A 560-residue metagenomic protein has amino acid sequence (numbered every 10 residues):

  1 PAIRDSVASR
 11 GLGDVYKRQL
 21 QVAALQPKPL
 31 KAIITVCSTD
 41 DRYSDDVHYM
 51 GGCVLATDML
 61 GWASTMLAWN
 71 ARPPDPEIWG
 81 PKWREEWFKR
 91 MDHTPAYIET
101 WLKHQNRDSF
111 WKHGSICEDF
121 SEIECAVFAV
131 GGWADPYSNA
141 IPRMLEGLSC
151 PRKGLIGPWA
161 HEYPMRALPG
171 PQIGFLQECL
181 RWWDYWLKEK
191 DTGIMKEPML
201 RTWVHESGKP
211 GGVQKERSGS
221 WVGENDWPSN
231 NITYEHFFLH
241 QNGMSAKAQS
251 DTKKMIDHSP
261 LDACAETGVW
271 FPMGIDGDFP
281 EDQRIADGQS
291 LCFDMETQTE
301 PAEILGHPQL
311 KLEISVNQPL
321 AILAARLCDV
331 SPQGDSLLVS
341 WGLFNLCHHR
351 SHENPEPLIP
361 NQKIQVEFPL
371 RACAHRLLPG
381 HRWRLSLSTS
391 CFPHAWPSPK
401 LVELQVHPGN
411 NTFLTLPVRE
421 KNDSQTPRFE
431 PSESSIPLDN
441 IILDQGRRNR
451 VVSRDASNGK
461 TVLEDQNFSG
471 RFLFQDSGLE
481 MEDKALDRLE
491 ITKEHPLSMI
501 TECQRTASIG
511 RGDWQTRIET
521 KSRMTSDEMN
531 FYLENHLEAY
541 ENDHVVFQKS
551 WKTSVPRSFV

Functional and structural regions predicted by a protein language model:
A2-Y16: Short, small-residue-biased leader/transition segments that mark boundaries at the very start of proteins
R10-D14, I98, L102, W111 (+2 more regions): Alpha-helix capping and helix-loop boundary segments enriched in small/acidic/polar residues
K17-E77, W83, W133-A134, R152-W182: A catalytic-pocket lid/entrance helix-loop region that shapes and gates access to the active site across common
N70-S115: Alpha/beta-hydrolase
K82, P169-Y540, H544-V560: C-terminal, loop-rich substrate-recognition/catalytic regions characterized by aromatic stacking residues
C117-F120: Active-site neighborhood of glycoside hydrolase catalytic domains
I123, A129-G131: Short beta-strand/loop motif that positions the catalytic acidic residue of the alpha/beta-hydrolase fold
N139-R152: Active-site-adjacent alpha-helix of alpha/beta-hydrolase-fold enzymes
